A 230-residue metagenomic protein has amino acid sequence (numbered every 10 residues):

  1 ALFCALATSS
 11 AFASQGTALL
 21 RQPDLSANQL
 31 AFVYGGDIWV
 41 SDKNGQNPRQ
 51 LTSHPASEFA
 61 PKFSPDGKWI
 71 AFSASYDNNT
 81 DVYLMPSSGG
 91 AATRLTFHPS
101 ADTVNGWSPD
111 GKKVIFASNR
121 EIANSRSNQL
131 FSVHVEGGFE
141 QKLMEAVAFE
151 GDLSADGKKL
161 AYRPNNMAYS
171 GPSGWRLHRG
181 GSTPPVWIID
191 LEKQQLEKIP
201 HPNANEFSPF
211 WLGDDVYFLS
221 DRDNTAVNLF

Functional and structural regions predicted by a protein language model:
A1-S9: Bacterial N-terminal signal peptides
S14, V33-W39, S53-E58, A71-Y83 (+9 more regions): A flexible loop/linker signature enriched in serine peptidases of the S9 family
S14-K43: Beta-strand-rich domains and repeat architectures in extracellular enzymes and scaffolds, especially beta-propellers
L25-A27, P65-D66, P109-D110, A155-D156 (+1 more regions): Residue-level detector of Asp-centered blade-edge/turn motifs that repeat once per structural unit in beta-propeller
P48: Glycine/alanine-rich phosphate-binding loops at beta-alpha junctions
